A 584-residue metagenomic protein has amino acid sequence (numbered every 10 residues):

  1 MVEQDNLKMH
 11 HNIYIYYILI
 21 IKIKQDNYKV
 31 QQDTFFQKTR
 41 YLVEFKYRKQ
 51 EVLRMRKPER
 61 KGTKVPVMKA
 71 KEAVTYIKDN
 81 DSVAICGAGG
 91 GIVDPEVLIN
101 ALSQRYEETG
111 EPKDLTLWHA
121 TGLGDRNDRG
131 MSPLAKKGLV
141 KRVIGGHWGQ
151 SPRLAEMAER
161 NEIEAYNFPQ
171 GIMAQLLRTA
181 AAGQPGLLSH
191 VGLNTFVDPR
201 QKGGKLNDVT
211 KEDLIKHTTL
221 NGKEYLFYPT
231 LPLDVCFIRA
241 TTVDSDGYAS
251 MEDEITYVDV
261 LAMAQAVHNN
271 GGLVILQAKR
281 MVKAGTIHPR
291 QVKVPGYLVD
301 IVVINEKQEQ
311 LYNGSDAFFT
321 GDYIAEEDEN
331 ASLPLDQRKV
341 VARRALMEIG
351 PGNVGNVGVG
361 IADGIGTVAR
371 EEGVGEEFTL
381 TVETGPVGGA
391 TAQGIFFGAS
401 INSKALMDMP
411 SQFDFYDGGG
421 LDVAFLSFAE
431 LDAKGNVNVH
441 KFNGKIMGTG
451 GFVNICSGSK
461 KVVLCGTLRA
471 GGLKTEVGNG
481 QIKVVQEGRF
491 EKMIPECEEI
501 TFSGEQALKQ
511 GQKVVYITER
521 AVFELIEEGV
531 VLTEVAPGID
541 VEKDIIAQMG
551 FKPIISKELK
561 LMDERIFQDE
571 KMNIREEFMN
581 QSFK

Functional and structural regions predicted by a protein language model:
E3-H11, K24-D26, Q31-D33: Intrinsically disordered, low-complexity repeat/linker tracts enriched for polar/charged residues
N12-Y16: Compositionally biased low-complexity segments enriched in histidine and/or tyrosine
F36-R54: Short, Lys/Arg-enriched N-terminal segments with co-localized hydrophobic residues within the first ~10-30 amino acids
R48, V52-T75, G91-E107, W118 (+4 more regions): Conserved phosphate- and dinucleotide-binding cores of soluble alpha/beta proteins, encompassing both enzyme active
V74, K113, S332-P334, R343-G350 (+2 more regions): Glycine-rich phosphate/ribose-binding loops and adjacent secondary-structure elements that form binding surfaces
S82-G87, T116-H119: Short glycine-rich or small-residue beta-strand-to-loop segments that form or flank ligand, phosphate, metal/Fe-S
Y248, I324-Q337, R344-N356, I361 (+2 more regions): Glycine-rich phosphate/diphosphate-binding loops and the adjacent beta-loop-alpha structural elements that coordinate
